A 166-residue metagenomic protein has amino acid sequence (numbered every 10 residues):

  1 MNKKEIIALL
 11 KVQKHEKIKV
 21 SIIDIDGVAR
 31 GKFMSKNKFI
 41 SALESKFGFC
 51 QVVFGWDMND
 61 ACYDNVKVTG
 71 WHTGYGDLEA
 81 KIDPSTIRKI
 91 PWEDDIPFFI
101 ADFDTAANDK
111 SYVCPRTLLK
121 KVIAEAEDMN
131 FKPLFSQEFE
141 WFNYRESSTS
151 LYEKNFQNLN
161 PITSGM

Functional and structural regions predicted by a protein language model:
M1-M166: Glycine-rich, acidic/polar active-site loops that bind/position phosphate-bearing ligands
